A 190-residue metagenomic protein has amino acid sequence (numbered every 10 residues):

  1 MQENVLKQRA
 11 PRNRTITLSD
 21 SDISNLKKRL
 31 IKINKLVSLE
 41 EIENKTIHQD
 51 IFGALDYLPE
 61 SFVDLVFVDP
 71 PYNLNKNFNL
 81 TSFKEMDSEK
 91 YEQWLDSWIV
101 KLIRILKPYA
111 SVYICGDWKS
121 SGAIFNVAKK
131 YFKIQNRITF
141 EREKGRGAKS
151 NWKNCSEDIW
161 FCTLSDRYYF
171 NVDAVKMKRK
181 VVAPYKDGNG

Functional and structural regions predicted by a protein language model:
M1-G190: Core catalytic lobe of class I
